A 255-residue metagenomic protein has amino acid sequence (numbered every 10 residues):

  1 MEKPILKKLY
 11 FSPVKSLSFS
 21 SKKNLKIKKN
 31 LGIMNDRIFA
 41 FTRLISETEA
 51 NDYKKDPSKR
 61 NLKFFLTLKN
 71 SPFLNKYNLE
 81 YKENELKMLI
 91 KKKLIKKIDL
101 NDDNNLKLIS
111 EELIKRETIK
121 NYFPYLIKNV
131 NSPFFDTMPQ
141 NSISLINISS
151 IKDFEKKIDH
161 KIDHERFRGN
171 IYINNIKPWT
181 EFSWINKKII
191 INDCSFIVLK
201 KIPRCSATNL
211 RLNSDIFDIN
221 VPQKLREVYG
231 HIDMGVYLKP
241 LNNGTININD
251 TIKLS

Functional and structural regions predicted by a protein language model:
M1-S255: Metal-cofactor-dependent catalytic cores
